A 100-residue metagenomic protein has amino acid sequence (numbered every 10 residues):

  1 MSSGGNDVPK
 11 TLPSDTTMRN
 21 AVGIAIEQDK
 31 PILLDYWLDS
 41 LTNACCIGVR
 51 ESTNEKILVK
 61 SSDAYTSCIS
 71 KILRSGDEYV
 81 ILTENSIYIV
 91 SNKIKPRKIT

Functional and structural regions predicted by a protein language model:
M1-E78, E84-S86, K93-T100: N-terminal non-globular leader segments, chiefly Sec-dependent signal peptides
